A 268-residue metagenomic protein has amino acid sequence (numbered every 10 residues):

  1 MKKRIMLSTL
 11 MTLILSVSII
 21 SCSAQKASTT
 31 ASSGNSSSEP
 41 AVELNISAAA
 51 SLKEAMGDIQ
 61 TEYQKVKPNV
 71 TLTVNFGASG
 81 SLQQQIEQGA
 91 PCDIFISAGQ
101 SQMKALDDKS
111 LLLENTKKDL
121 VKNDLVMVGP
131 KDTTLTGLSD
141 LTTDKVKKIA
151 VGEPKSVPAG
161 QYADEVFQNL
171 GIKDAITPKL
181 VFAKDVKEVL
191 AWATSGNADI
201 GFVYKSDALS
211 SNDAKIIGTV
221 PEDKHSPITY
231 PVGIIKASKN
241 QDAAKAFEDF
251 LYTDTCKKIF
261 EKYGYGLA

Functional and structural regions predicted by a protein language model:
M1-L10: Bacterial N-terminal signal peptides that target proteins for export
V17-S21: C-terminal motif of bacterial Sec signal peptides marking the signal peptidase cleavage site
C22-T61, V66, G80, Q84-E87 (+4 more regions): Exported/periplasmic ABC-transporter solute-binding proteins
L44, V70-L72, L125: Conserved beta-strand core positions
D93-S97: Periplasmic-binding protein-like
L111-L112: Basic phosphate/pyrophosphate-binding loop/patch that engages nucleotide-derived ligands
T116-L125: Short, glycine-/small- and polar/acidic-enriched structural segments that line small-molecule recognition paths
